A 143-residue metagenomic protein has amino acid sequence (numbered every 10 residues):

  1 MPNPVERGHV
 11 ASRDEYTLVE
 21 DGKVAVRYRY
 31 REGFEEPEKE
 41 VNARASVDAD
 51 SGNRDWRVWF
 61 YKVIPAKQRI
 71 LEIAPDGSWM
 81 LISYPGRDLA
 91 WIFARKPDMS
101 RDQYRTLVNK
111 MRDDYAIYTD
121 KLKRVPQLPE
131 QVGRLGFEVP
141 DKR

Functional and structural regions predicted by a protein language model:
M1-R143: A beta-rich soluble binding module of mature secreted/lumenal proteins
